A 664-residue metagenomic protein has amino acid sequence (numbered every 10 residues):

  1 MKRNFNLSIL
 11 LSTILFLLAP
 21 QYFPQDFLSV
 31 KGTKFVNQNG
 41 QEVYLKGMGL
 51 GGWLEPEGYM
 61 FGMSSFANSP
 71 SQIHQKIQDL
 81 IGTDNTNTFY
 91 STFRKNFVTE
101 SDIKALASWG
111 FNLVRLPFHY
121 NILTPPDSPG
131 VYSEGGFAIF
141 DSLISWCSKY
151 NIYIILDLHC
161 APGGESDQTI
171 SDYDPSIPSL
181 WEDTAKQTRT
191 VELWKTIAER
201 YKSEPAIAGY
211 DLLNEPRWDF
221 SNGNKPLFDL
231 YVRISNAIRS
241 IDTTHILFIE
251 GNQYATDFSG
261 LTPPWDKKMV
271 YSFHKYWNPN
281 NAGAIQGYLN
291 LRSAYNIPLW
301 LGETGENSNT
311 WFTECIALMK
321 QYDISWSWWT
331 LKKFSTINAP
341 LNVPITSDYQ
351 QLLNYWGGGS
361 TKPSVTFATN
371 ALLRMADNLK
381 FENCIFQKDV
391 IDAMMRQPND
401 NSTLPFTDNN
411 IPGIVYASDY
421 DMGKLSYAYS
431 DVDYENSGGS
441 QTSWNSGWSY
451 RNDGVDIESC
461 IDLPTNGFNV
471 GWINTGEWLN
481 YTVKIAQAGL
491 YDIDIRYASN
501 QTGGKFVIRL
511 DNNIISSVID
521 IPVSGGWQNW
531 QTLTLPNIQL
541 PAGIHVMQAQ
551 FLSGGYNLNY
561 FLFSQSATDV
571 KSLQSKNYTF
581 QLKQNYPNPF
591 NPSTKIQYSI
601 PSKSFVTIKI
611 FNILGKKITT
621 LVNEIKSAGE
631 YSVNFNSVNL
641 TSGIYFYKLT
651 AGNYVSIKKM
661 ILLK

Functional and structural regions predicted by a protein language model:
M1-Q25, T568-V570, S599: Bacterial Sec-dependent N-terminal signal peptides
F27, A185-K333, N338-N354: Extracellular glycoside hydrolase catalytic/binding regions
K31-L45, L50-I246, G251-S259: Active-site mouth of glycoside hydrolases
Y44, W53-M60, P279-N281, T336-I337 (+1 more regions): Short, solvent-exposed loop/turn elements at domain surfaces
F312-N409: Aromatic-rich peripheral "rim/lid" segments of glycoside hydrolase catalytic domains that contact and position glycan
F386-A567: Extracytoplasmic
L573-K664: C-terminal outer-membrane/trafficking sorting elements
